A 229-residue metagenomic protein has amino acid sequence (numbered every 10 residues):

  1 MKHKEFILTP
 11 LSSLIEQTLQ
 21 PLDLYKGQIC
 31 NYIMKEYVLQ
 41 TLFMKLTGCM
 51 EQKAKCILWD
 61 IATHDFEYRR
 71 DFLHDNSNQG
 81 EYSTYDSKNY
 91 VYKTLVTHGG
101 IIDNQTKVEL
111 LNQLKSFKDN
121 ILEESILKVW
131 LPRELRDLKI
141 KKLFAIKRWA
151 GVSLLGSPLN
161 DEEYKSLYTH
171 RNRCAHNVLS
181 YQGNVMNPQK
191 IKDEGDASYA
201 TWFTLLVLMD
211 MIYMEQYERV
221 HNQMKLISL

Functional and structural regions predicted by a protein language model:
M1-M44, G48, K53-D75, N184: Charged alpha-helical initiation segments
K2-Q20, L131-L229: Polyanionic, low-complexity intrinsically disordered segments
Q17-Q20, Q28, Q40, Q52 (+7 more regions): Residue-identity detector for glutamine
N31, T84, K190-D193: Intrinsic-disorder/low-complexity, polar/charged segments
K45-L46, L58-L154, D161: Helix-loop junctions and short alpha-helical segments
